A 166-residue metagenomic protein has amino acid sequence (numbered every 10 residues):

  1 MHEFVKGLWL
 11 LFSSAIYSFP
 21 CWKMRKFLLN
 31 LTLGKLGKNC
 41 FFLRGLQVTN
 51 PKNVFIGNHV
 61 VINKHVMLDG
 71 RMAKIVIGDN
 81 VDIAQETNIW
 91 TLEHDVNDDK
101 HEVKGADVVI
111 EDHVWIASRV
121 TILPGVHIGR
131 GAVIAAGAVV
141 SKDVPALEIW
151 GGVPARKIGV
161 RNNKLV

Functional and structural regions predicted by a protein language model:
M1-N39, N80, H113, V126 (+2 more regions): Terminal amphipathic alpha-helical/low-complexity segments used for targeting or macromolecular assembly
S18-C21, N50, D95: Alpha-helix initiation/capping motif
K38, L43-R44, T49-N50, G57-N58 (+13 more regions): Left-handed beta-helix
V96-H101: Flexible, solvent-exposed loop segments that connect beta-strands
